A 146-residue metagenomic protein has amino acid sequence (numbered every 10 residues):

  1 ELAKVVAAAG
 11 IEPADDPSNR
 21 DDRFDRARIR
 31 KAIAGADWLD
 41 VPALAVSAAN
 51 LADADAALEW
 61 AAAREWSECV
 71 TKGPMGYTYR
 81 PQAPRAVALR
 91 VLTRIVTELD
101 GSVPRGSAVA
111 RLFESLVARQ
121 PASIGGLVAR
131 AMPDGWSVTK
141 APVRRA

Functional and structural regions predicted by a protein language model:
E1-A48: Catalytic subdomain that performs nucleotidyl-dependent activation
V46-A146: AMP-forming adenylation/ATP pyrophosphatase catalytic core
